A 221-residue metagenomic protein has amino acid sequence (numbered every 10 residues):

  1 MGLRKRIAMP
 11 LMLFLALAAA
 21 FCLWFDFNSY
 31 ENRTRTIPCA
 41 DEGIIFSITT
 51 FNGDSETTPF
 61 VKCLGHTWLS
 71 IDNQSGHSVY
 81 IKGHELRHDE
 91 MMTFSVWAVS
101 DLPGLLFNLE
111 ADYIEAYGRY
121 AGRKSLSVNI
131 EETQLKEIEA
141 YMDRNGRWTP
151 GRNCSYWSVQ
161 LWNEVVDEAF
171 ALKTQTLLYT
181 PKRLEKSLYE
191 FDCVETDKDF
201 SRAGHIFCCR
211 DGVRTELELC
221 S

Functional and structural regions predicted by a protein language model:
M1-A16: N-terminal Sec-pathway targeting helices
L3, E110-Y113, L126, I138 (+1 more regions): Generic structural signal of hydrophobic/aromatic residues within well-ordered alpha-helices of folded domains
M9, L17, F21, H77-Y80: N-terminal processing/targeting junctions
A18-R33: Membrane-interface motif at the C-terminal end of an N-terminal transmembrane signal
N28, K136-S221: Activation targets extended, charge/polar-rich intrinsically disordered C-terminal tails
S29-G122: Glycine-rich catalytic cores of cysteine/serine-nucleophile enzymes that process amide/ester linkages in cell-envelope
T57-T58, G122-S127, A140-T149: Second-shell loop/turn segments in exported
A116-E137: A structural motif
